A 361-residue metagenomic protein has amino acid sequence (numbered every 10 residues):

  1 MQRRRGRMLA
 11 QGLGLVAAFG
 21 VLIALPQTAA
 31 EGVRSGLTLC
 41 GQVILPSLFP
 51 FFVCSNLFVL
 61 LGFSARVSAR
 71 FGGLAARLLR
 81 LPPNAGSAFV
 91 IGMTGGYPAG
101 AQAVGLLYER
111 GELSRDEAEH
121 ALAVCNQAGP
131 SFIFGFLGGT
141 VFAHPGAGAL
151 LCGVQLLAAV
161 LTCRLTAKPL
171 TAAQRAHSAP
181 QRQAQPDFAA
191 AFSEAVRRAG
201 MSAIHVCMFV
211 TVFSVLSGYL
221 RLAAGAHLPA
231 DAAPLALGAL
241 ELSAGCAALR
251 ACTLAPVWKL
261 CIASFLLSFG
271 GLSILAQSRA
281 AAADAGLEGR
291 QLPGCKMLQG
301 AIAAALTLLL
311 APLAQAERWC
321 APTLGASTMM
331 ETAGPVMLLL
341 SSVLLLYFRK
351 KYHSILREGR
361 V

Functional and structural regions predicted by a protein language model:
L13-P26, V33, L37-V43, F49-V53 (+3 more regions): Selected transmembrane alpha-helices and immediately adjacent juxtamembrane segments of polytopic inner-membrane
A24-A29, A223-A226, L308-R318: Membrane-helix interface motif
Q27, P130-P145, P312-W319: Transmembrane helix-loop junctions at the membrane interface of multipass transporters and ion channels
Q42, P46-Y108: Membrane helical hairpin/interfacial module
Q42, S47, F51, S55 (+15 more regions): Alpha-helical transmembrane segments in multi-pass membrane proteins
L61-F63, F192, V196-L267, G271: Transmembrane helical segments that form the transport core of multi-pass membrane transport proteins
L78-F142, A236-A251, C261-A285, G294-M297: Alpha-helical membrane segments and immediately flanking helix-loop junctions that form or couple to the substrate/ion
S114-D116, S131-F132, K259-Y352: C-terminal transmembrane helix pair
